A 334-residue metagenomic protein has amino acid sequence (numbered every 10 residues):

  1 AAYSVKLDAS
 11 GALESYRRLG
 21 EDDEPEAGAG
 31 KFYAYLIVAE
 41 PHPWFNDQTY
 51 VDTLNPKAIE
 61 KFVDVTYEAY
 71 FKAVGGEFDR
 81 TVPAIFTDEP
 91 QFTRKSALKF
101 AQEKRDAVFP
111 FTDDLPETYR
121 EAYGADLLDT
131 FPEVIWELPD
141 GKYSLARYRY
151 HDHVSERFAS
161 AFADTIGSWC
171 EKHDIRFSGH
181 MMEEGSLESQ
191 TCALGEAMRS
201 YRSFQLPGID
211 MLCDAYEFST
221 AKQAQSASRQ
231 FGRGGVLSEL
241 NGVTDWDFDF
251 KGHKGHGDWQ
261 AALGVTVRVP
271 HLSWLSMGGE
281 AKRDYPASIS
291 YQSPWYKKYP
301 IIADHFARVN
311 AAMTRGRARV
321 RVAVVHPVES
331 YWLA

Functional and structural regions predicted by a protein language model:
A1-D88, F92: Mature N-terminal, pre-catalytic/accessory segment of carbohydrate-active enzymes
K72-A84, E89-A334: Carbohydrate-binding surfaces of carbohydrate-active enzymes
